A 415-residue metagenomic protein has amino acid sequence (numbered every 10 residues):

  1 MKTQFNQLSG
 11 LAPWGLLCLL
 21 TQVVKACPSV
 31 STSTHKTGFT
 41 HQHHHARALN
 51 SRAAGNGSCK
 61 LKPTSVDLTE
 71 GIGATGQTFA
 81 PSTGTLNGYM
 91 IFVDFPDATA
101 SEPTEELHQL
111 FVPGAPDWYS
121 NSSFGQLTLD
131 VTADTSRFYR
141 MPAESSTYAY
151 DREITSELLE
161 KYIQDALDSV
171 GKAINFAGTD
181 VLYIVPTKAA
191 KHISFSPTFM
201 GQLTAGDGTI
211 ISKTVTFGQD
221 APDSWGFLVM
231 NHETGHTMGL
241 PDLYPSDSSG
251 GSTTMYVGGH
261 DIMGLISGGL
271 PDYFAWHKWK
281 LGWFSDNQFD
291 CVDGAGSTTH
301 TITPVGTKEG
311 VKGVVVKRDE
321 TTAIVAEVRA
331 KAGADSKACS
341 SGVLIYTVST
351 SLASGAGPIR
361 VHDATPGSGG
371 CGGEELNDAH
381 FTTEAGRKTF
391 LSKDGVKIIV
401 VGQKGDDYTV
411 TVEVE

Functional and structural regions predicted by a protein language model:
T3-A12: Bacterial N-terminal signal peptides that target proteins for export
L17-T32: N-terminal signal peptide
V30-N231, S248-S249, I399: Zn2+-dependent metallopeptidase catalytic core
V30-Q42, A48-A54, K60-E70, S101-E102 (+3 more regions): Non-catalytic C-terminal accessory/binding modules of secreted extracellular proteins
T85, Y256-G258, S340: Short, solvent-exposed loop/turn segments at the edges of secondary structure
M90-F92, I262, V361: Conserved beta-strand scaffold positions in the cores of enzyme catalytic domains, especially in NTP/NDP-utilizing
F176, V181-Y183, A189-S336: Extracellular hydrolytic enzyme modules, especially secreted metalloproteases of the metzincin/thermolysin-like class
